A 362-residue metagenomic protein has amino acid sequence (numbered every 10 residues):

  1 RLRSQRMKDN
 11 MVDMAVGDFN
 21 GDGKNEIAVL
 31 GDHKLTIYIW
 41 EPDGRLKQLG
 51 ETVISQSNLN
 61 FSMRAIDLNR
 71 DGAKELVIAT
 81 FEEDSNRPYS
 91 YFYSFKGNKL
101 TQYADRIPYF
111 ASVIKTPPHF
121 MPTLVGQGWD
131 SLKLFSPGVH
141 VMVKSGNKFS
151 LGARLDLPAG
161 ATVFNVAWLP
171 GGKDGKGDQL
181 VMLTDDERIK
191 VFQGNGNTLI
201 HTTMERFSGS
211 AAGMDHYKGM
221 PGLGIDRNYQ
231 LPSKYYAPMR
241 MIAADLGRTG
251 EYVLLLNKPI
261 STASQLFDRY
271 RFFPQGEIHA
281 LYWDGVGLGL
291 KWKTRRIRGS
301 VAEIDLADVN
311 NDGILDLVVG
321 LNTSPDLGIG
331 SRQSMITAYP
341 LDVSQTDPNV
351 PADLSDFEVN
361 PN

Functional and structural regions predicted by a protein language model:
R1-N362: Beta-propeller-forming repeat regions
